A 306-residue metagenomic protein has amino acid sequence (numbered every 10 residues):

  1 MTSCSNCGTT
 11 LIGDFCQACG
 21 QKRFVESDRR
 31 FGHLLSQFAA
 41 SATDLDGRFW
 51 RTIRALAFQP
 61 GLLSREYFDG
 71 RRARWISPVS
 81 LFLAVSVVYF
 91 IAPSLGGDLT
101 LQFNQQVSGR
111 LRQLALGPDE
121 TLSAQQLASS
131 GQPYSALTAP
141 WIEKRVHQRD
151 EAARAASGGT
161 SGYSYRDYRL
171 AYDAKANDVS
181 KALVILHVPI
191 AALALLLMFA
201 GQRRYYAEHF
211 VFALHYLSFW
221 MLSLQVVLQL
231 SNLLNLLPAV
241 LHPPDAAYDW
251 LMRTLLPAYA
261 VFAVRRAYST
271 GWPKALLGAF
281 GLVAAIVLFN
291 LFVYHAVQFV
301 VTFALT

Functional and structural regions predicted by a protein language model:
M1-T306: Membrane-proximal intrinsically disordered regions of secretory-pathway and membrane-system proteins
